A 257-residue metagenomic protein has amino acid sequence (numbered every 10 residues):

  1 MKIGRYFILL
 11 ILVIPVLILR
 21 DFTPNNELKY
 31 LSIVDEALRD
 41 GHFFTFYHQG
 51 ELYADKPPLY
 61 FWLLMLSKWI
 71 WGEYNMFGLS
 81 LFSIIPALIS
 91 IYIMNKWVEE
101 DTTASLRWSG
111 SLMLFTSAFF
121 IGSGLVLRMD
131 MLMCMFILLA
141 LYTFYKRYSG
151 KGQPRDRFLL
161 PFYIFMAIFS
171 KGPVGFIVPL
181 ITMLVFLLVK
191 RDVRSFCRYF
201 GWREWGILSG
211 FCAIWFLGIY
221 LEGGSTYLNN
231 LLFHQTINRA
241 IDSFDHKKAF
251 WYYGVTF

Functional and structural regions predicted by a protein language model:
M1-F257: Membrane-integral, polyisoprenol-dependent glycosyltransferases of the GT-C/oligosaccharyltransferase superfamily
